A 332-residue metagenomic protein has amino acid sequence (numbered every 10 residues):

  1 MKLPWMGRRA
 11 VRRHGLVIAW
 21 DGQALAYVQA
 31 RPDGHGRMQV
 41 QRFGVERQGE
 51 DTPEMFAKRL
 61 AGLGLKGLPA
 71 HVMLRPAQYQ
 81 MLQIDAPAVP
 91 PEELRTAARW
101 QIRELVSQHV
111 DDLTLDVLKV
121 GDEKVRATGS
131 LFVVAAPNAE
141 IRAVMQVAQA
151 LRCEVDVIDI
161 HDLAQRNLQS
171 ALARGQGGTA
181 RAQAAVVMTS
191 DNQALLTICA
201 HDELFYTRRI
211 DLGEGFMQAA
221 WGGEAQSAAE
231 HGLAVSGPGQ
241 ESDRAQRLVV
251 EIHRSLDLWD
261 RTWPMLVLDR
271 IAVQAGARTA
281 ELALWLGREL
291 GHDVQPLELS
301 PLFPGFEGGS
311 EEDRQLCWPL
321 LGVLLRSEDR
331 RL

Functional and structural regions predicted by a protein language model:
M1-L332: Hydrophobic/aromatic-enriched cytosolic interaction surfaces used to assemble or bind macromolecules
